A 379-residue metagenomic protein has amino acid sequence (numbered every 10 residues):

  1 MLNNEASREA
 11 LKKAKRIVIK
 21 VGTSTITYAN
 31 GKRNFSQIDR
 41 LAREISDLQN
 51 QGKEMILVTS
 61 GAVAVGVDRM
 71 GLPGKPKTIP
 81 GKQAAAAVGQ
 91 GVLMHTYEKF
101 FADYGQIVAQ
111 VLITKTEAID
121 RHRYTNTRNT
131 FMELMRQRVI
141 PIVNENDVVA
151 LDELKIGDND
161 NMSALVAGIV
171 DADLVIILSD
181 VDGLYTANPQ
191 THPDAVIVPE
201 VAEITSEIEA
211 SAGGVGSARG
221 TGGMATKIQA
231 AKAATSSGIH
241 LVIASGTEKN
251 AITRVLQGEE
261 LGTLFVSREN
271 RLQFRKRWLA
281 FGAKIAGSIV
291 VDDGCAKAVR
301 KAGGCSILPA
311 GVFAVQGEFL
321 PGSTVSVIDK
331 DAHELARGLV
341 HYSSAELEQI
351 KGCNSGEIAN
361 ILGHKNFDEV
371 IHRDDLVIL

Functional and structural regions predicted by a protein language model:
L2-G74, I79-I107, V111-L379: C-terminal catalytic "cap/lid" subdomain
